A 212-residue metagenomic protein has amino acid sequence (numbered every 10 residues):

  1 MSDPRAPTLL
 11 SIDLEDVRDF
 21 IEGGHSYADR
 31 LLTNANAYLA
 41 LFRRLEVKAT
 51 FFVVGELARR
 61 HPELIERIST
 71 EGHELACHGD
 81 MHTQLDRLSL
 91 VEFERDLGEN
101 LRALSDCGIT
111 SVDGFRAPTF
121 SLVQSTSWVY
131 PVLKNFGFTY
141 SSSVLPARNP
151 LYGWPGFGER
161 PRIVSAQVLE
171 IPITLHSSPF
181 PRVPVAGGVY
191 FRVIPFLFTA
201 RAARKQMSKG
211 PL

Functional and structural regions predicted by a protein language model:
M1-G114, S121-P179, P195-L212: Catalytic alpha-helical scaffold of carbohydrate-active enzymes acting on polysaccharides/glycoconjugates
F180-Y190: Short conserved micro-motifs at the rims of enzyme active sites and ligand-binding pockets
